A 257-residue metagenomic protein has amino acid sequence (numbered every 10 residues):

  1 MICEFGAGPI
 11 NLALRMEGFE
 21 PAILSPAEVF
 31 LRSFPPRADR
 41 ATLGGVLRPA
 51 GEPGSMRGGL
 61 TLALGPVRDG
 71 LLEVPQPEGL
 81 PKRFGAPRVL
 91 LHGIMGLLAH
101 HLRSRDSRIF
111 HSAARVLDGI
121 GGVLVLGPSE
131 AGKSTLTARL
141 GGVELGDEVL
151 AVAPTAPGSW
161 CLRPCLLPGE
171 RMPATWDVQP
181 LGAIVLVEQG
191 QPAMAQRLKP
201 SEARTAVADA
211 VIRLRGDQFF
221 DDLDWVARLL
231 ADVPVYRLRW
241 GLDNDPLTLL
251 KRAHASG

Functional and structural regions predicted by a protein language model:
M1-P128, R139-V143, L150-G257: A noncatalytic interaction/capping subdomain that flanks phosphate/NTP-handling catalytic cores
K133: Conserved lysine of the Walker
L136: Hydrophobic positions on the alpha1 helix immediately C-terminal to the Walker A/P-loop
